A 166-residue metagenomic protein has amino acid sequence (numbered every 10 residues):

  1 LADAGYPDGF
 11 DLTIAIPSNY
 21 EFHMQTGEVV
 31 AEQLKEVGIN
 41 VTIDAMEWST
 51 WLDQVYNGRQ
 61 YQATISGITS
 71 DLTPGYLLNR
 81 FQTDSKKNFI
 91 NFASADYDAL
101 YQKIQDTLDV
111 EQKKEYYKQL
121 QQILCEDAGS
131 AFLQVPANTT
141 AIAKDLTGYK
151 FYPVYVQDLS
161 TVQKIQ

Functional and structural regions predicted by a protein language model:
L1-A2, Q121: Generic structural signal for well-ordered alpha-helical scaffold segments
A2-S70, V110, N138: Ligand/substrate-recognition segments at binding pockets and active sites
Y6, V55-Q60, N79-D106, V135-Q166: Short, solvent-exposed loop/beta-turn-alpha elements that line the ligand-binding surface or hinge of extracytoplasmic
A15, L52, T73, Q122 (+2 more regions): Residue-level signal for alpha-helical context at structural boundaries
F22-G27, T64-I65, F92, Q121 (+1 more regions): A broad, low-specificity signal for short, low-complexity segments enriched in glycine/proline and polar/charged
F22-Q25, V29, Q33-E36, T50 (+4 more regions): Extracytoplasmic/secreted proteins, especially bacterial periplasmic and envelope-associated proteins
S70-D71, K87: Membrane-targeting and insertion segments and their boundary/processing signals
L108, Q112-N138: Ligand-binding clefts/hinges and TM-proximal coupling segments of bilobed small-molecule sensing domains
